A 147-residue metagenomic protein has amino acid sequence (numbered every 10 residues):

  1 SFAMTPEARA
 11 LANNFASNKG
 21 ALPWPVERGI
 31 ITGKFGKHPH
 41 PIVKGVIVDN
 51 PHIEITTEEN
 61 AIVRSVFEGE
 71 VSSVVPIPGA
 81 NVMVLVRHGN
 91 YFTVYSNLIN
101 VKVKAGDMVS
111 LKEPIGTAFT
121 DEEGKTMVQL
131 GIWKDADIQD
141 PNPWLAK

Functional and structural regions predicted by a protein language model:
S1-S73, P78-N81, R87, Q129 (+1 more regions): Extracytoplasmic/periplasmic cell wall- or extracellular glycan-interacting regions that localize and scaffold envelope
E54, L85, V94-N97, T117: Conserved beta-strand positions that form and line the central face of beta-propeller blades
V74, N90-M108, K112: Short histidine-centered loop motifs in beta-beta connectors
I77, L98-I99, T120, W144: Residue-level structural signal for beta-strand termini and adjacent loop
V84, A105-K147: Conserved, short, structured surface segments that act as functional micro-motifs
